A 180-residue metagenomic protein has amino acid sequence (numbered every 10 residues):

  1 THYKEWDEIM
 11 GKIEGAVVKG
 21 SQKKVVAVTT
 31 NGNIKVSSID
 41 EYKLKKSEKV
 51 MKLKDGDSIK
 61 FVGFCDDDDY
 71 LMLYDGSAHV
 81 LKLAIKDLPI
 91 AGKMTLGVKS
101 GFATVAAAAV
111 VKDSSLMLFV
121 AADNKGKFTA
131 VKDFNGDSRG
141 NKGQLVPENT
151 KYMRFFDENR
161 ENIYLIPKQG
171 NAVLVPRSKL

Functional and structural regions predicted by a protein language model:
T1-L180: Short, structured "edge-of-domain" segments at secondary-structure transitions
